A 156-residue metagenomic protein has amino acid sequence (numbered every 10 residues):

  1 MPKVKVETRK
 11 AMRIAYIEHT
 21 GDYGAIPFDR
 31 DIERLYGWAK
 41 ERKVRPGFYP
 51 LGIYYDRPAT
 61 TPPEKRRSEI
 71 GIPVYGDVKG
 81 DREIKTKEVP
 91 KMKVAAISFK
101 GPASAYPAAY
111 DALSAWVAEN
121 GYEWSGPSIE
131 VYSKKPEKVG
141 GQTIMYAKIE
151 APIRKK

Functional and structural regions predicted by a protein language model:
M1-K156: A solvent-exposed interaction/effector surface
